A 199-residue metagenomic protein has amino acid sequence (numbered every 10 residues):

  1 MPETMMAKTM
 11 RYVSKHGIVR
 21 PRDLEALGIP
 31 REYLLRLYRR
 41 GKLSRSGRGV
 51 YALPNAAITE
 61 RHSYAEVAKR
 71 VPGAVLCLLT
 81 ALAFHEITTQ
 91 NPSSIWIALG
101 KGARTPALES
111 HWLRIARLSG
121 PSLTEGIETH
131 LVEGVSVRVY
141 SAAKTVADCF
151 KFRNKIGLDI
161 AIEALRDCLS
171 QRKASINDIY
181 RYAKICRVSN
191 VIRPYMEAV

Functional and structural regions predicted by a protein language model:
T4-R11, K15-D23, L27, Y33 (+2 more regions): Nucleic-acid-binding surface
G41-R48: A short, conserved structural fragment
